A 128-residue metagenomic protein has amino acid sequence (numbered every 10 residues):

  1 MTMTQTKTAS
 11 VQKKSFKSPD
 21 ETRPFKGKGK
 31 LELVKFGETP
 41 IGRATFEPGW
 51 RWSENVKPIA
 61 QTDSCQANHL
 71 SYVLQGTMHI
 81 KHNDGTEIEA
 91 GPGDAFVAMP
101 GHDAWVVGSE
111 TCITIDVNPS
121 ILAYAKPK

Functional and structural regions predicted by a protein language model:
M1-T45, S53: A short, N-terminal "cap"/entry segment at the start of jelly-roll beta-barrel domains of the cupin/DSBH fold
T6-F16, W105-K128: Double-stranded beta-helix
T39, P58-D84: Glycine- and acidic-residue-biased ligand/ion/polar-headgroup-sensing regions
R43-S64: Conserved short histidine dyad/triad with adjacent acidic residue
R51-W52, G76-K81, A104: Short beta-strand segments in beta-sandwich/barrel cores
L74-Q75, P100, G108: A cytosolic small-molecule/anion-sensing beta-strand core signal
H82-H102: Short acidic-glycine-tyrosine-enriched beta hairpin
